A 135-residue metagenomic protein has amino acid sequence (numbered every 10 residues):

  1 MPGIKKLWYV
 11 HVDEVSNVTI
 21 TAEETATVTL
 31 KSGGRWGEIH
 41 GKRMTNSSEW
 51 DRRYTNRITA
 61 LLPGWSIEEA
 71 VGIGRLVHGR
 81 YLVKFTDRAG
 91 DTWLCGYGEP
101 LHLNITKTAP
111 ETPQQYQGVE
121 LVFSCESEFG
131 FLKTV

Functional and structural regions predicted by a protein language model:
M1-T59, P100-E111: Solvent-exposed edge beta-strands and adjacent loop segments that serve as assembly or binding interfaces
G3-H11, R80-K84, D91-Y97: Ordered hydrophobic segments in well-structured contexts
V12-V15, G33, P63-I67, R88-G90 (+2 more regions): Generic structural motif
T45-E68, Q114-F129: Oligomerization/assembly interface segments of phage tail-like spikes and tubes
E49-D51, G74-L76, T86, T112-Q114: Sterically constrained small-residue positions within well-ordered secondary structures of folded domains
N56, E69-D87, F123: Surface-exposed, low-hydrophobicity beta-strand/loop segments enriched in small/polar/acidic residues
K84-G130: Short beta-strand and beta-hairpin "edge-sheet" elements
F131-V135: Intrinsically disordered, low-complexity terminal/linker regions enriched in Pro/Ser/Gly and acidic residues
